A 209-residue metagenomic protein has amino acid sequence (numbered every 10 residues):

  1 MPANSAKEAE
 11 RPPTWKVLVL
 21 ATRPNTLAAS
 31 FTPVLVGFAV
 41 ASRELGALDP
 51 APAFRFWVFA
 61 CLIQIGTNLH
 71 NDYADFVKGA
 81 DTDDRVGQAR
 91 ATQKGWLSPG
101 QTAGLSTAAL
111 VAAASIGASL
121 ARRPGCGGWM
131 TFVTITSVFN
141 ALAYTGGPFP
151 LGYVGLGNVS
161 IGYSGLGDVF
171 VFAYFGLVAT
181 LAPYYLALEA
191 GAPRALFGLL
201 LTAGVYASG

Functional and structural regions predicted by a protein language model:
M1-A51, R55, F59, L151-Y153 (+3 more regions): Topogenic membrane-insertion module of multi-pass membrane proteins
L18, T26, S30, A53 (+8 more regions): Hydrophobic alpha-helical transmembrane segments of integral membrane proteins, especially multi-pass transporters
V34-V36, L45-N71, F132-L142, A192-G209: Membrane-embedded alpha-helical segments that form the functional core of polytopic membrane enzymes, especially those
F38, S42, I65-D72, T145-G146 (+1 more regions): Short hydrophobic alpha-helical membrane-anchoring segments
G66-L110, A203-G209: Solvent-exposed interhelical
R90, K94-A190: Intramembrane alpha-helical segments
